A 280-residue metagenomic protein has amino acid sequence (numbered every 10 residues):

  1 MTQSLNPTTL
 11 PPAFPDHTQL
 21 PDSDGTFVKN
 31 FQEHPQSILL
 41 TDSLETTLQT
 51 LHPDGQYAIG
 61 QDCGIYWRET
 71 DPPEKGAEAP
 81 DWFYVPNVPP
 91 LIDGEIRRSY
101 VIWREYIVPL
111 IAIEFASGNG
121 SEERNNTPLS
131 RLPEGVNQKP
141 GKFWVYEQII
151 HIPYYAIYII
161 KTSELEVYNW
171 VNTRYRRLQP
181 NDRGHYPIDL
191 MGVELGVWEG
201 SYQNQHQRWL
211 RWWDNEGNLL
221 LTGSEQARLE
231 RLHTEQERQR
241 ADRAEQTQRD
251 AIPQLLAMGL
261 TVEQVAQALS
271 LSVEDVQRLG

Functional and structural regions predicted by a protein language model:
T2-K29, T46, P72-E74, P90-H151 (+6 more regions): C-terminal interaction segment
N30-N87: Acidic-basic catalytic patches of nuclease active cores, encompassing PD-(D/E)XK and other metal-cofactor nuclease
A58, P153-Y154: Proline-centered loop/turn at the N-terminus of a beta-strand
G280: DNA major-groove recognition helix of helix-turn-helix
